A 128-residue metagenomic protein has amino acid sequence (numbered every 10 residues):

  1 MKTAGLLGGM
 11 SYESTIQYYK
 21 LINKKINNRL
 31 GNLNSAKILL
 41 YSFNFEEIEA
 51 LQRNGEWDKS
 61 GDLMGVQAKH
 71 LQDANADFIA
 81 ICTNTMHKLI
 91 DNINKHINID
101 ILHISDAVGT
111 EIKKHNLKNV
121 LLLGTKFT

Functional and structural regions predicted by a protein language model:
M1-T128: Non-catalytic structural scaffold of enzyme domains
